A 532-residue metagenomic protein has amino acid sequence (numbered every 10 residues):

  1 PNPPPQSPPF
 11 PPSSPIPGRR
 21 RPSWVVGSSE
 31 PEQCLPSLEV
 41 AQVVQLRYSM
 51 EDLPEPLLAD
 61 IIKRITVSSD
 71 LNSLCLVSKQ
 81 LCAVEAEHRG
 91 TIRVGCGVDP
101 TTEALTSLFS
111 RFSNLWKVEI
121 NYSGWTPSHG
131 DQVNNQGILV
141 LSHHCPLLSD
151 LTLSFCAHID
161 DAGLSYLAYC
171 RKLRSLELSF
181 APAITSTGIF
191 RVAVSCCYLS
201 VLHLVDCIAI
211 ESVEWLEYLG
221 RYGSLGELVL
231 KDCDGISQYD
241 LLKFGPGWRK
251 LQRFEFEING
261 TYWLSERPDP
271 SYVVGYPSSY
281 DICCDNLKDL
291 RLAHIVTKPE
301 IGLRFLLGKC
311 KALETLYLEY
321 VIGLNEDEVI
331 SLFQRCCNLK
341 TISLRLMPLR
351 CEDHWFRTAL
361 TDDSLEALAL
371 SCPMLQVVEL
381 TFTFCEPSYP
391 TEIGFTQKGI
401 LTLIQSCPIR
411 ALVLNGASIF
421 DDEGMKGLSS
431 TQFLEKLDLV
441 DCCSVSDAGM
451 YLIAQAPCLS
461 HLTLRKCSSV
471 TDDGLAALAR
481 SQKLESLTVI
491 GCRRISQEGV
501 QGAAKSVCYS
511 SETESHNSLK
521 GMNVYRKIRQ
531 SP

Functional and structural regions predicted by a protein language model:
P1-D206, I210-D269, P277-D289, H294 (+5 more regions): N-terminal adaptor-interaction module of cullin-RING ubiquitin ligase components
F112, H144-C145, C156, C170-R171 (+14 more regions): Leucine-rich repeat
S123, C156-A157, A181-P182, C207-I208 (+11 more regions): Conserved "Asn-ladder"/turn position within leucine-rich repeats
T126, I159-D160, I184-T185, I210 (+12 more regions): Leucine-rich repeat
V133-Q136, S271-V273, L360-T361, G394-T396: Charged helix-capping and loop-helix junction motifs
L153, L164, L178, I184 (+19 more regions): Fold-core signature of tandem repeat domains
I258, S481-P532: Leucine-rich repeat domain C-terminal region
Q334-K466: Eukaryotic tandem repeat interaction scaffolds
